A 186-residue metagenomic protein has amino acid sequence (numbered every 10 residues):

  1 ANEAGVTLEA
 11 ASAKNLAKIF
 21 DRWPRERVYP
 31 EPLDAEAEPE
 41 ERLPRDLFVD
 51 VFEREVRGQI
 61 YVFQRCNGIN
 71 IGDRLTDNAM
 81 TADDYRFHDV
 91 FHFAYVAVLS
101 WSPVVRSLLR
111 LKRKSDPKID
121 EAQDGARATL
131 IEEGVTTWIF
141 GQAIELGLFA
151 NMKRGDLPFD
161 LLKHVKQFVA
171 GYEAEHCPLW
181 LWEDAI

Functional and structural regions predicted by a protein language model:
N2-I186: Flexible "arm" and connector segments at domain edges
